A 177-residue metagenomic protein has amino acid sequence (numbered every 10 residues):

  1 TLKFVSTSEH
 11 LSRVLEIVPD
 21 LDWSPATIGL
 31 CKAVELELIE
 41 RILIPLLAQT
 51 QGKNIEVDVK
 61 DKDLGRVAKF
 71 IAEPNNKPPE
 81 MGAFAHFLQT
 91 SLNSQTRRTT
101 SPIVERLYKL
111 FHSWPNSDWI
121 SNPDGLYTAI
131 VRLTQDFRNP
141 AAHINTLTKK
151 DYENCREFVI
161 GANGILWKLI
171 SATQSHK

Functional and structural regions predicted by a protein language model:
T1-P25, V57-D58: Charged alpha-helical initiation segments
L21-D22, G29, G52, S101: Mature extracytoplasmic or organellar-lumen-exposed domains after removal of signal/transit peptides
S24-T27, R156: Short amphipathic alpha-helical segment that frequently serves as the phosphate-/nucleotide-binding helix
A26-I44, F84-L92: Hydrophobic alpha-helical packing segments in soluble, helical-rich domains
I42-L43, G52-A68, L88, E157 (+2 more regions): Extended, charge-rich low-complexity regions and/or helical-solenoid scaffolds
N54-G125: Flexible secondary-structure boundary motifs
E105-K177: Charge-enriched, short contiguous segments at helix-coil
